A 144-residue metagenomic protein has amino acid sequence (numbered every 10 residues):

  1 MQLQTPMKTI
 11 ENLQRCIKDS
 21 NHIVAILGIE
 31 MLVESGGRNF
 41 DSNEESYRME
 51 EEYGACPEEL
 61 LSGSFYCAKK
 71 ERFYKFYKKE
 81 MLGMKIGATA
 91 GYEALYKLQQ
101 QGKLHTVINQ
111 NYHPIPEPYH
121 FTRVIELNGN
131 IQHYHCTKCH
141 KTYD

Functional and structural regions predicted by a protein language model:
M1-D144: Conserved catalytic core of sirtuin-type NAD+-dependent deacylases
